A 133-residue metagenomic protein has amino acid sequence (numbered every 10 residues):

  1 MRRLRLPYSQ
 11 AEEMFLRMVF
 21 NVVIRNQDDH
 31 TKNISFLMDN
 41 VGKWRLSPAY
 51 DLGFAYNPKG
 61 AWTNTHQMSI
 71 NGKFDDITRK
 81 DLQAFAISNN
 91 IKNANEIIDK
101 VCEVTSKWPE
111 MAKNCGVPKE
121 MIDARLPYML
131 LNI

Functional and structural regions predicted by a protein language model:
M1-T31, S35-I133: Anionic ligand-binding catalytic core segments
